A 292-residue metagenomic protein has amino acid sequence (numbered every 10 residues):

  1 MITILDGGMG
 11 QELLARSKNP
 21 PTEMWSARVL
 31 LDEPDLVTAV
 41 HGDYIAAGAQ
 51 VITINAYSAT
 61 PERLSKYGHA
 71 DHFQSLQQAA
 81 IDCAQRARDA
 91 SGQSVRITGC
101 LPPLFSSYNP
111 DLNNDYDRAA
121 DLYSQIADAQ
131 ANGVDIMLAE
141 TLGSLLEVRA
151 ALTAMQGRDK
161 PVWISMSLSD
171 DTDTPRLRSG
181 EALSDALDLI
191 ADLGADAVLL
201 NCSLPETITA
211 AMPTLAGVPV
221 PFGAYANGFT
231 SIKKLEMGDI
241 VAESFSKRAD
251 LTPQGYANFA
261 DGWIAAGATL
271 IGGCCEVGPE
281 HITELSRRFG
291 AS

Functional and structural regions predicted by a protein language model:
M1-S292: Domain-level signal for soluble alpha/beta catalytic cores
